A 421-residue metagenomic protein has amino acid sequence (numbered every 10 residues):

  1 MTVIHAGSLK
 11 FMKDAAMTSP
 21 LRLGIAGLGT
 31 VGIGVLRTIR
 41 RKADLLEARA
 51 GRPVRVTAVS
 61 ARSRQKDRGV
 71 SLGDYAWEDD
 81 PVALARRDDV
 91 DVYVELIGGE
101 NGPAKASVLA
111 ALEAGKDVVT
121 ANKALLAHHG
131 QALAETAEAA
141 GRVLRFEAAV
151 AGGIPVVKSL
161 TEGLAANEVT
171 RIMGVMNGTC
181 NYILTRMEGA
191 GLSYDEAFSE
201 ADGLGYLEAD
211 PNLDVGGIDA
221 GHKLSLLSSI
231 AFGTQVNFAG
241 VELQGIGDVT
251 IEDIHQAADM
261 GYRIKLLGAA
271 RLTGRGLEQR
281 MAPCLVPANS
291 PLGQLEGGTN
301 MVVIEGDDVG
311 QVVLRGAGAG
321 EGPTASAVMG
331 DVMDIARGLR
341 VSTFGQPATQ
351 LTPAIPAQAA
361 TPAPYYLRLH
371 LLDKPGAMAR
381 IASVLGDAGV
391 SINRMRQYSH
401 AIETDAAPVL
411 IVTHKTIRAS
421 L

Functional and structural regions predicted by a protein language model:
V3-A114: N-terminal glycine-/serine-/threonine-rich beta1-alpha1-beta2 phosphate-ribose binding loop of Rossmann-like
A26, A327, V332-L421: A conserved regulatory-domain signal marking ACT and ACT-like small-molecule sensing domains and adjacent regulatory
A50-P53, P211-D214, Q235-L243, K265-L267 (+2 more regions): Flexible, glycine/charged-enriched surface loops at secondary-structure junctions
G99-A114, K123-T161: Rossmann-fold NAD(P)-binding glycine/threonine-rich loop
D117-V119, I392: A short hydrophobic/small-residue beta-strand
E138-D219, L226: Rossmann-like NAD(P)H-binding beta-loop-alpha module
E196-Q294, T299-M301: Substrate-binding/catalytic subdomain of NAD(P)-dependent oxidoreductase enzymes
G310-V312, G316-G322: Glycine-rich phosphate/pyrophosphate-binding beta-alpha loops
